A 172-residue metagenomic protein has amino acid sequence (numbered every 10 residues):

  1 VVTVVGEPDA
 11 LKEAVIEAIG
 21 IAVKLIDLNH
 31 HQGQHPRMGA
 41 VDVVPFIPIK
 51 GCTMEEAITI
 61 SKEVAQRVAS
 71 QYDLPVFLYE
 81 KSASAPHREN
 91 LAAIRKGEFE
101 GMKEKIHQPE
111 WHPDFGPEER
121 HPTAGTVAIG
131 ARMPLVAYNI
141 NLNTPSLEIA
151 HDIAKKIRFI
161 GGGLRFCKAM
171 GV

Functional and structural regions predicted by a protein language model:
V2-E17: Glycine-rich loop at the start of a catalytic domain that most often binds anionic cofactors/ligands
V4-G6, P48-G51, I140-T144: Short beta-strand-to-loop capping motifs
P8-A10, I49-M54, A92-F99: Short, charged low-complexity intrinsically disordered segments located at boundaries of structured domains
E13-K81: A generic, well-ordered mixed alpha/beta core segment in the N-terminal half of proteins
Q32-V44, A69-V172: A structural signal for small-residue-enriched, beta-sheet-centric alpha/beta enzyme cores and oligomeric scaffold folds
